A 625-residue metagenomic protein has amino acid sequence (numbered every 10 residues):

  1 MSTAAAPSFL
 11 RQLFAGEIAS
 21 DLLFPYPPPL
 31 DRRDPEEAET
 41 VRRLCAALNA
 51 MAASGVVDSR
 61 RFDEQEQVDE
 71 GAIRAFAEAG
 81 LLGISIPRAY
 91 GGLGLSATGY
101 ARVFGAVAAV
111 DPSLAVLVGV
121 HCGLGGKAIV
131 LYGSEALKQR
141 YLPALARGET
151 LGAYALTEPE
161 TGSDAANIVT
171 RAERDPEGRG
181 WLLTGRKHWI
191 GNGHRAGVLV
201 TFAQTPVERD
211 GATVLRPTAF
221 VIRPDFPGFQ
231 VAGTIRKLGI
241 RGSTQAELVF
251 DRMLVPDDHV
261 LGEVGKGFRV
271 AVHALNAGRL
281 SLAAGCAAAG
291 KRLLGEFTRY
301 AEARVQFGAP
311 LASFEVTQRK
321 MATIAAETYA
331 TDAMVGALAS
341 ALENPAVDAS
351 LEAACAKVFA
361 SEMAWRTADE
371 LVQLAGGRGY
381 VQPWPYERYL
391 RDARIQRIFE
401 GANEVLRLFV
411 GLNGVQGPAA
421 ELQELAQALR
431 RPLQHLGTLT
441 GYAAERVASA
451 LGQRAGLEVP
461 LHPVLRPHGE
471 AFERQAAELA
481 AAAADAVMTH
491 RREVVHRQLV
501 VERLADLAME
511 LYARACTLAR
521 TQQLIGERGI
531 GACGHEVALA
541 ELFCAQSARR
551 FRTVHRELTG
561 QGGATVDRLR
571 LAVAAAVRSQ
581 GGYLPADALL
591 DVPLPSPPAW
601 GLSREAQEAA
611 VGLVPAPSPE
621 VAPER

Functional and structural regions predicted by a protein language model:
M1-G119, K127-L151, S163, E458 (+1 more regions): Amphipathic, small/basic residue-rich leader segments at the start of a protein or domain
T3-L23, H273, R378-L465, T559-R625: Glycine-rich phosphate/cofactor-binding loops in nucleotide/flavin-utilizing enzymes
R60, E302, Y329-F359, V372-L374 (+3 more regions): C-terminal helix-coil-helix/basic helical segment that borders enzyme active sites and/or dimer interfaces and provides
P112, H188-H194, I395-E400: Glycine-rich phosphate/pyrophosphate-binding beta-alpha loops
G125, L137, T150, G185 (+5 more regions): Extended, hydrophobic alpha-helical segments in both membrane/secreted and soluble proteins
T170-E173: A structural signal for short hydrophobic beta-strand segments in well-ordered beta-sheet cores
R179-V231: A short core secondary-structure module
Q230-T328, Q396, N403, L412-P418 (+1 more regions): Glycine-rich beta->alpha junctions and the first turn(s) of the following alpha-helix
